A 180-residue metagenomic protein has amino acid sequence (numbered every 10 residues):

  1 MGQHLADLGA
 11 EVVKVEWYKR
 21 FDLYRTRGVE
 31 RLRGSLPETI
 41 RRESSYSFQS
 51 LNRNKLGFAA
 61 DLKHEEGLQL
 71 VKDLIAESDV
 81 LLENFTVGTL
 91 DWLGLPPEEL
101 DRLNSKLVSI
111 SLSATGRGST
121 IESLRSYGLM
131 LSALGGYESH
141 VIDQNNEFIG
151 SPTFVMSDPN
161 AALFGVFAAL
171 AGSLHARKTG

Functional and structural regions predicted by a protein language model:
M1-K178: N-terminal helix-loop segment corresponding to the beta1-alpha1 unit of nucleotide/adenylate-binding folds
